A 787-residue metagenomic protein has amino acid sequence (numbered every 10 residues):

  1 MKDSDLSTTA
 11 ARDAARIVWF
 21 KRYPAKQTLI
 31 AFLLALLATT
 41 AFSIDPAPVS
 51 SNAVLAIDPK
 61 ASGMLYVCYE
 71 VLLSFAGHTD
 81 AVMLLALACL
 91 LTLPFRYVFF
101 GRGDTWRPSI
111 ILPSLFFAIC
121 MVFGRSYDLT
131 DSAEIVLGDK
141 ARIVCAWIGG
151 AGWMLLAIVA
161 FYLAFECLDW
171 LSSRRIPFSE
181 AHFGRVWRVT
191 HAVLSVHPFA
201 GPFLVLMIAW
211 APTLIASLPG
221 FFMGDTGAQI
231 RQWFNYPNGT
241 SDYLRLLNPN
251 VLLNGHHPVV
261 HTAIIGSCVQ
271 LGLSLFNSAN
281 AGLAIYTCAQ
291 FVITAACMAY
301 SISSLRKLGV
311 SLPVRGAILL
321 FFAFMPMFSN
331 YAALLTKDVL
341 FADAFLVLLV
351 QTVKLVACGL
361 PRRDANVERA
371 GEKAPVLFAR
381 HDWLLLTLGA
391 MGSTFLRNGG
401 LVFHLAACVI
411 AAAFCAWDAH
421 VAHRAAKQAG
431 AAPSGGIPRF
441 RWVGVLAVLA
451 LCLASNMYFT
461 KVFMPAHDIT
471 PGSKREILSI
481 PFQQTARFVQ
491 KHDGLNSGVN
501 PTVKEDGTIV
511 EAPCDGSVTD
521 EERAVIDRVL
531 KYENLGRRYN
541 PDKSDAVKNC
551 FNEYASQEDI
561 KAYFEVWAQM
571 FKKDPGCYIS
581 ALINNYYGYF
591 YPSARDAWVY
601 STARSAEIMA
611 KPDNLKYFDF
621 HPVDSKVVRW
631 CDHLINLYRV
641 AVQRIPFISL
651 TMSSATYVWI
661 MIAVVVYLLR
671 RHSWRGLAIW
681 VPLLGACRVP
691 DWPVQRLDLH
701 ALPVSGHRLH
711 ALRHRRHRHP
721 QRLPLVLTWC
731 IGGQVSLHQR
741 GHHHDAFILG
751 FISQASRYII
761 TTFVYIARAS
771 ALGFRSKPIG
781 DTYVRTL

Functional and structural regions predicted by a protein language model:
M1-A38, H78-F117, R142-P212, Q721 (+1 more regions): Start-transfer (signal-anchor) and selected internal transmembrane alpha helices of multi-pass inner/ER membrane
I30-A47, S114-S126, S195-M223, L451-V462: Transmembrane signal-anchor helices characteristic of membrane glycosylation enzymes that use polyprenol
G63-A86, A281-I285, N584-W680: Membrane-interface anchor segments at the N-terminal boundary of transmembrane helices in multi-pass membrane enzymes
L93, I285-G309: Transmembrane-helix motifs of polytopic, lipid-linked glycan transferases
D104-I110, S114, F199-G201, A299-F324 (+2 more regions): Transmembrane-helix signature of polytopic, membrane-embedded enzymes that assemble or transfer cell-envelope glycans
A216-M223, Y236-T294: Membrane-proximal lumenal/periplasmic loop motifs of glycosylation machinery
D382-R397, A450-C452: Membrane-interface alpha helices of multi-pass inner-membrane proteins
A466-S625: Membrane-proximal stem/loop segments at transmembrane-domain junctions that anchor or position
